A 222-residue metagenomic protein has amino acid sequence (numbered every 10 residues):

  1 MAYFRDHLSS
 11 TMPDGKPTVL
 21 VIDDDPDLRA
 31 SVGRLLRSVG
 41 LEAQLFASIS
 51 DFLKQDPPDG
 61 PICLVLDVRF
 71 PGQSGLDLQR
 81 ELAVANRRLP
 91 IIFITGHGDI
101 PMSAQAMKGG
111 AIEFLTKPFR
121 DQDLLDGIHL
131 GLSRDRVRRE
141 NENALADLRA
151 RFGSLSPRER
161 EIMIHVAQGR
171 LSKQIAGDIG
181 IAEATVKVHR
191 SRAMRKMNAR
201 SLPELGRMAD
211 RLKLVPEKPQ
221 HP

Functional and structural regions predicted by a protein language model:
M1-L20, P26, A30-G33, K54 (+2 more regions): Non-catalytic signal-transmission and effector/linker regions of two-component phosphorelay proteins
L45-C63: Acidic, metal-coordinating helix/loop segments flanking the phosphotransfer/catalytic sites of two-component signaling
D67, T95: Active-site residues of response regulator receiver
L76-R88, Q105: Short amphipathic alpha-helix used as the core "switch/output" element in two-component signaling
D99-P101, L115, F119-H129, D178: C-terminal output helix
L171-E204: Recognition helix of helix-turn-helix DNA-binding domains
M194-P222: Basic, Lys/Arg-enriched C-terminal extension of HTH/homeodomain DNA-binding domains
